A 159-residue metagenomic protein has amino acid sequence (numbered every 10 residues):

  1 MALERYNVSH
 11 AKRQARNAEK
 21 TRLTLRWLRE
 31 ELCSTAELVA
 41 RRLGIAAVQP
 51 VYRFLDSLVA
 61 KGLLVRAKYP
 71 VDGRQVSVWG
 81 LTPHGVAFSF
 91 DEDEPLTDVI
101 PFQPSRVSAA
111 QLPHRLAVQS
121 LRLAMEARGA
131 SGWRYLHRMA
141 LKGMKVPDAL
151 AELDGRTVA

Functional and structural regions predicted by a protein language model:
M1-S105: Nuclease-adjacent, charged terminal/linker segments that flank catalytic cores
E19, G73-R74, P113-L116, M144: A generic fold-level signal
A67-K68, S108-P113, R122-A159: Active-site metal-binding core of divalent-cation-utilizing nuclease and nuclease-like domains
I100-V118: A short, highly charged nucleic-acid-interacting micro-segment common to nuclease and nuclease-linked defense proteins
